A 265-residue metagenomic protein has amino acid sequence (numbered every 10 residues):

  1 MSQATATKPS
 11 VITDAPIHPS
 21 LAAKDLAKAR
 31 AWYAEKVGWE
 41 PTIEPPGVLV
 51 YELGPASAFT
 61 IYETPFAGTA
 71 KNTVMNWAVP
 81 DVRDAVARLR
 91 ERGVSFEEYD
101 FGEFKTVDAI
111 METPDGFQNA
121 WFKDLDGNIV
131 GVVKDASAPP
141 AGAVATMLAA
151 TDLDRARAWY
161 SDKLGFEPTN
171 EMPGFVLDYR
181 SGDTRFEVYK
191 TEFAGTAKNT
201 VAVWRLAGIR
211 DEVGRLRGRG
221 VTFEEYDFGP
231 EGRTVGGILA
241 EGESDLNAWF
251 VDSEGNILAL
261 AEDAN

Functional and structural regions predicted by a protein language model:
M1-R30, N72-M75, V133-R157, R185 (+2 more regions): N-terminal beta-strand motif that seeds the catalytic metal site of vicinal oxygen chelate
M1-V11, V86-P139, V213-N265: Vicinal oxygen chelate
D25-L26, V79-R83, D152-L153, L206-R210: Helix N-cap motif at beta-to-alpha junctions
A29-A34, L89, G127, A156-K163 (+2 more regions): Conserved active-site tyrosine of GNAT-family acetyltransferases
V37-G38, G93, L164-G165, G220: Glycine-centered loop/turn motif at secondary-structure junctions
W39-P80, E97-E98, V130-D135, E167-A207 (+4 more regions): Conserved short beta-strand elements that form part of the metal-binding/catalytic scaffold of enzyme active sites
